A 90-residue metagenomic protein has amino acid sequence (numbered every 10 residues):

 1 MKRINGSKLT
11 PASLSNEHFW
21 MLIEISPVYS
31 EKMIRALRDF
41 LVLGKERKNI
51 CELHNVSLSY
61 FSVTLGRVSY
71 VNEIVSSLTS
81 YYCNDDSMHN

Functional and structural regions predicted by a protein language model:
N5, A12, Y70-N90: Intrinsically disordered, low-complexity basic tails/linkers immediately adjacent to helix-turn-helix/homeobox/MYB/SANT
L9-K32: Short, Lys/Arg-enriched anionic-surface-contact patches
Y29-K45: Short, amphipathic alpha-helical "recognition" segments used to contact nucleic acids or chromatin
E46-I50, I74: Short, solvent-exposed secondary-structure capping/transition elements
N49-S57: Short alpha-helical "recognition helix" segments of helix-turn-helix
F61-T64: Helix-turn-helix DNA-binding helix
R67: Alpha-helical DNA-recognition elements
